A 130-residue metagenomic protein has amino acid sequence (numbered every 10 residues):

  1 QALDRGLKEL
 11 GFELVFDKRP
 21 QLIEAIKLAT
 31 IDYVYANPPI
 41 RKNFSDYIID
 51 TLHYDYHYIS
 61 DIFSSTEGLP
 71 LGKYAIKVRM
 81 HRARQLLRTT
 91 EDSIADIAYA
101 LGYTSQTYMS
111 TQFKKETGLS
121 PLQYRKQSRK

Functional and structural regions predicted by a protein language model:
Q1-K18: DNA-contacting interfaces and partner/effector-binding or oligomerization modules in DNA-centric proteins
P20, I62, K77, T111 (+1 more regions): Residue-level "edge-of-site" marker
L22-G72, T90-Y99: DNA-binding recognition helix and immediately preceding turn/loop of helix-turn-helix/winged-helix domains
D55, T104-S105: Helix-turn-helix DNA-binding motif, specifically the short coil turn and the N-cap/start of the second
I59, Y108-M109, F113: Short hydrophobic/aromatic patch on the recognition helix
T66-T104, K126-K130: Terminal helix-turn-helix DNA-binding modules in bacterial transcription factors
T111-K130: …primarily DNA-binding HTH/wHTH and HhH modules…
